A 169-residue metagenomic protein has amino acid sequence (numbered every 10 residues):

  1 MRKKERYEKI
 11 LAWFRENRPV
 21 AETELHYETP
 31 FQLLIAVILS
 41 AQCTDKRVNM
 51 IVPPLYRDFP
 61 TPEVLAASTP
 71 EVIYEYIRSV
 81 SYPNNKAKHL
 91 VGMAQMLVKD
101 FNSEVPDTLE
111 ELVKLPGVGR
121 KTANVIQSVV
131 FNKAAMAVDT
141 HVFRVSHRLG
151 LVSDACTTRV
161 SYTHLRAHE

Functional and structural regions predicted by a protein language model:
R2-R166: Catalytic cores of DNA base-excision repair glycosylases
